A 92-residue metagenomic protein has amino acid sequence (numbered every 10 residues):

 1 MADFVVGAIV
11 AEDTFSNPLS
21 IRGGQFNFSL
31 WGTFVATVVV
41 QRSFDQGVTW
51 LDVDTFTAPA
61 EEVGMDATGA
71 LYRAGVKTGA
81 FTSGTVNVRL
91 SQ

Functional and structural regions predicted by a protein language model:
M1-R22: Transition segment at domain starts
M1-V6, K77-G79, L90-S91: Viral virion structural and adsorption modules
A2-V5, Q46-T55: Surface-exposed loop/edge segments in extracytoplasmic proteins
A8-I9, W31, R89: Insoluble glucan recognition modules
N17-L19, A60-A67: Exposed aromatic-hydrophobic patches
G23-F28, M65-N87: Noncatalytic modules at the cell exterior or secretory-pathway interfaces, chiefly beta-strand-rich lectin/adhesion
G32-T37: Short proline/glycine-enriched turn/loop motifs at strand-loop junctions of beta-rich domains
Q41-S43: Conserved Ser/Thr-centered positions that define the repeating blades of beta-propeller domains
